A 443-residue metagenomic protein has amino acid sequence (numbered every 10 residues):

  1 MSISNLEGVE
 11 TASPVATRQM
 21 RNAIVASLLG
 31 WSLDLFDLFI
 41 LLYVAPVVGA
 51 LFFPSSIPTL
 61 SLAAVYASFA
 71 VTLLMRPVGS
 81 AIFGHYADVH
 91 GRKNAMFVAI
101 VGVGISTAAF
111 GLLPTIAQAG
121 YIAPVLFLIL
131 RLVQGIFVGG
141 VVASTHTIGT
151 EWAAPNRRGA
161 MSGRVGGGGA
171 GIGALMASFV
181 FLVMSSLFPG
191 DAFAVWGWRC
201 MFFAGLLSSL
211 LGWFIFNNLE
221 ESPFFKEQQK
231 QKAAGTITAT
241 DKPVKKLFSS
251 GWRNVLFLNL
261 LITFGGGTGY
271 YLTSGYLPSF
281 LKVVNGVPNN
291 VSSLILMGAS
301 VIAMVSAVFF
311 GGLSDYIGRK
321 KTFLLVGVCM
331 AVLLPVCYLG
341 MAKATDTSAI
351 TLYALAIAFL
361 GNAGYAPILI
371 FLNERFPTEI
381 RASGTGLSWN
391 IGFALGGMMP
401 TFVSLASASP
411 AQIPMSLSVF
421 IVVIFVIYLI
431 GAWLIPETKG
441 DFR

Functional and structural regions predicted by a protein language model:
L42, W252-A303, G396-P400: Extracytoplasmic gate region of multi-pass secondary transporters
A45-P77: Extracellular/periplasmic helix-loop-helix junction of adjacent transmembrane segments in MFS-like secondary
G79-G91, A307-R319: Helix-to-loop junctions at the C-terminal end of transmembrane segments in multipass secondary transporters
V89-V101, Y316-V328: Cytoplasmic membrane-interface "Motif A"-like loop-to-helix N-cap segments of 12-TM Major Facilitator Superfamily
V101-G120, C329-A344: C-terminal ends and interior cores of transmembrane alpha-helices in multi-pass membrane transporters/permeases
G120-G139, S348-A363: Hydrophobic core of transmembrane alpha-helices in multi-pass small-molecule transporters, especially MFS/SLC-type
G159-S185, S208, S388-P400: Glycine-rich segments within core transmembrane alpha-helices of 12-TM secondary carriers
G212-L219, F371, V422-R443: Multi-pass alpha-helical transporter architecture, strongest for 12-TM Major Facilitator/SLC carriers used
